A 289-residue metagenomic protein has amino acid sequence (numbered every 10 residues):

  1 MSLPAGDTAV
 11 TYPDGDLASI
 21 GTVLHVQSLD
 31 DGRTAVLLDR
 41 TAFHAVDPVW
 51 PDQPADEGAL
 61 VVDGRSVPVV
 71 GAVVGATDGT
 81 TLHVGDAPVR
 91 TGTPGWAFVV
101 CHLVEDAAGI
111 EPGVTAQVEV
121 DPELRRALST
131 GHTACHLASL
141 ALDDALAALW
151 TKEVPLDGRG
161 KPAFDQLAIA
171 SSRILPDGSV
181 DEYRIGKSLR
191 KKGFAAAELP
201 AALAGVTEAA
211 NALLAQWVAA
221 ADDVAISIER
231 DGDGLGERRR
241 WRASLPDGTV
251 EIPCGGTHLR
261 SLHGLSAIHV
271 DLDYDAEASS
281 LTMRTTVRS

Functional and structural regions predicted by a protein language model:
M1-S289: Active-/binding-site microenvironments in catalytic and ligand-binding cores
